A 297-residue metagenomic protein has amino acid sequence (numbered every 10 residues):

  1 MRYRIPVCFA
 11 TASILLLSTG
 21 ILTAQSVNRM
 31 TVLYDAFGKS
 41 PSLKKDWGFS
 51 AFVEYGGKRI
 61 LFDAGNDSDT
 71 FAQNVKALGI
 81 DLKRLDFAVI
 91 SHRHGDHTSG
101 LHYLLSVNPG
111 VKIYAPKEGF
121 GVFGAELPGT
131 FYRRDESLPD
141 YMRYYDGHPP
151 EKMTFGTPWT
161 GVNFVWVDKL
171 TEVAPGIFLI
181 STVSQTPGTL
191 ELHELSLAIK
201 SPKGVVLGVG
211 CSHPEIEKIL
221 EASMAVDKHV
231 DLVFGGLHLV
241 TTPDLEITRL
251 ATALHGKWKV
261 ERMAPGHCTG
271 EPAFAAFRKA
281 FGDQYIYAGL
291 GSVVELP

Functional and structural regions predicted by a protein language model:
M1-I5: Positively charged n-region of N-terminal signal peptides that target proteins for export
C8-T19: Bacterial N-terminal signal peptides
L22-A24: Boundary at the C-terminal end of the N-terminal hydrophobic targeting segment
R29-L78, L190-G208: Conserved beta-strand hairpin/beta-sheet module of binuclear metal-dependent hydrolase folds, prominently
V53, D63, V75, H92 (+4 more regions): Divalent metal-coordination and catalytic microenvironments
D69-E118, M224-F234, H238, E261: Active-site metal-binding motif and surrounding structural segment of the metallo-beta-lactamase
K112, S196, P202-G291: Cap/insert and terminal regions of metallo-dependent hydrolase folds
G119-L195, P202, F281, I286-P297: Metallo-beta-lactamase
